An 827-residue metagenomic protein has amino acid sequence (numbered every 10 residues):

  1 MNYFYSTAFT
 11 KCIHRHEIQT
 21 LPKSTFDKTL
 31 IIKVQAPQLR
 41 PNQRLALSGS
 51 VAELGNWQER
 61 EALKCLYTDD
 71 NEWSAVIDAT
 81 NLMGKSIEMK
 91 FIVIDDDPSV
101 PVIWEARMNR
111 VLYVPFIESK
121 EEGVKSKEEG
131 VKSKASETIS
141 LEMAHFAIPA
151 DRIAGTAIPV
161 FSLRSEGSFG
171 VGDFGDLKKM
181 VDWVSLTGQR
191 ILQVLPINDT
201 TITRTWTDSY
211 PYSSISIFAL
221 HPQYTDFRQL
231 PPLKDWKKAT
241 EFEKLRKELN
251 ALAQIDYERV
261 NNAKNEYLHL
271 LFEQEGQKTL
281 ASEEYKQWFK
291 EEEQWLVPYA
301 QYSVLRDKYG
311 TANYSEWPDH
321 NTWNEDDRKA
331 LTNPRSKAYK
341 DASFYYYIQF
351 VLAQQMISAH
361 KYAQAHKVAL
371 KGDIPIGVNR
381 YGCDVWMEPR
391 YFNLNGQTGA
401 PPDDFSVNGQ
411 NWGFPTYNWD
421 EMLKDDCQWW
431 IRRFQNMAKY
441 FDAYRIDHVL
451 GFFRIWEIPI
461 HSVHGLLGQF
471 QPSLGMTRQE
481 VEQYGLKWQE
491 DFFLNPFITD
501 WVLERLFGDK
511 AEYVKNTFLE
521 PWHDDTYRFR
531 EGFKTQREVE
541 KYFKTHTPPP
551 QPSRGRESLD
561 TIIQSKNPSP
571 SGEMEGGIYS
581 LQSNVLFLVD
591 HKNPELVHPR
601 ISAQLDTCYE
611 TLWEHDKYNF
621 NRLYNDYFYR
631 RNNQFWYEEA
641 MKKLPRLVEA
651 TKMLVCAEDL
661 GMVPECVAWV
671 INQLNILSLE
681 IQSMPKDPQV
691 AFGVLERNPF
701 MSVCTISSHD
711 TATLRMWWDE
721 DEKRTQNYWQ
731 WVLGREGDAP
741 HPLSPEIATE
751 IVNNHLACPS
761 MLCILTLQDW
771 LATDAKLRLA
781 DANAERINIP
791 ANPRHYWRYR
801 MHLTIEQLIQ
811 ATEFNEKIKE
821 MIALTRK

Functional and structural regions predicted by a protein language model:
M1-S24, D78, L112-P115, K134-P570 (+1 more regions): Catalytic cores of glycan-processing enzymes that make or break glycosidic bonds
T25-T29, R40: Short coil/turn motif common to extracellular beta-sandwich-like domains
L30-Q35: A short, amphipathic beta-strand motif
Q38-K85, I94-I117, F169: Aromatic-rich carbohydrate-binding modules that target alpha-glucans
K120-S133: Short, C-terminally biased terminal segments at protein or domain edges
